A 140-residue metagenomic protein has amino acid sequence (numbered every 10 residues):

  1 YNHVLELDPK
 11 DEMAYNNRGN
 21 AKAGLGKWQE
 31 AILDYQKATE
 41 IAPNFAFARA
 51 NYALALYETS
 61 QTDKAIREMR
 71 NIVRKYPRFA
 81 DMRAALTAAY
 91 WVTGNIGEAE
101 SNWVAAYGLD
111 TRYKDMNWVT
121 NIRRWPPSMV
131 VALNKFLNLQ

Functional and structural regions predicted by a protein language model:
N2, M13-G24, L33-Y35, F47-L54 (+1 more regions): Conserved alpha-helical positions within TPR/SEL1-like repeat arrays
H3-E6, Q36-E40, R70-R74, G108: Conserved structural position within tetratricopeptide repeats
R74, R78-A80, A84-K114: TPR/TPR-like (Sel1-like) alpha-helical repeat modules
W103-Q140: Terminal, low-structured helical/coil segments at or just beyond the last alpha-helical repeat
